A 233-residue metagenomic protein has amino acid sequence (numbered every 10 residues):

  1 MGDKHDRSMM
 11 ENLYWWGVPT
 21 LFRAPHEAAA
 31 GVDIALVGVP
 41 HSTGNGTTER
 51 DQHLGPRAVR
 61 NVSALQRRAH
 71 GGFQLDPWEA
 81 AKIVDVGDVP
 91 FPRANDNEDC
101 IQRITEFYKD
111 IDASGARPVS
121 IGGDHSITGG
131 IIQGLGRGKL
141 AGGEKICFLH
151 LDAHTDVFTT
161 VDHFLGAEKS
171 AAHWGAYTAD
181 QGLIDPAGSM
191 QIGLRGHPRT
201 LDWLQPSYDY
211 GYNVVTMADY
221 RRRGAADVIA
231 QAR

Functional and structural regions predicted by a protein language model:
G2-R233: Conserved alpha-helical scaffold segments that buttress catalytic/binding sites
